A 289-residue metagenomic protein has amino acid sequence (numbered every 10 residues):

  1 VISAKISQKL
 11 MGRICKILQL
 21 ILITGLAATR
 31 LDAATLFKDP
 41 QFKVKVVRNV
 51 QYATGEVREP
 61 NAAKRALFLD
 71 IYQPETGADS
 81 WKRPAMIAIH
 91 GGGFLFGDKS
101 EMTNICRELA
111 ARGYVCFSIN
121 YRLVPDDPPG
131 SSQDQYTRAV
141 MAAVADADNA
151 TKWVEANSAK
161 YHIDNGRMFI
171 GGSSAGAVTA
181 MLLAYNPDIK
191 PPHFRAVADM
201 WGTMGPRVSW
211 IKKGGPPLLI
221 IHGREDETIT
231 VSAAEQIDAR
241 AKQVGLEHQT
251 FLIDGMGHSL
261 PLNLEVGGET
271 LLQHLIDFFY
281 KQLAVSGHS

Functional and structural regions predicted by a protein language model:
A34-W81: N-terminal cap/lid segment of alpha/beta-hydrolase-fold proteins
W81-G93: Short beta-strand element of the alpha/beta-hydrolase
D98-K99, Y121-T151, A156-N157, Y161 (+1 more regions): Catalytic nucleophile-loop/oxyanion-hole region of alpha/beta-hydrolase and closely related hydrolase-like folds
K99-I119: Short amphipathic alpha-helix adjacent to the substrate-entry channel of hydrolases
A145-G214: Primarily recognizes the serine-hydrolase "nucleophile elbow" in alpha/beta-hydrolase and SGNH/GDSL folds
L219-H222, D226: Short beta-strand/loop motif that positions the catalytic acidic residue of the alpha/beta-hydrolase fold
E227-A233: Conserved alpha/beta-hydrolase "acid-adjacent" motif
V244-S289: C-terminal catalytic histidine-bearing segment of alpha/beta-hydrolase fold enzymes
